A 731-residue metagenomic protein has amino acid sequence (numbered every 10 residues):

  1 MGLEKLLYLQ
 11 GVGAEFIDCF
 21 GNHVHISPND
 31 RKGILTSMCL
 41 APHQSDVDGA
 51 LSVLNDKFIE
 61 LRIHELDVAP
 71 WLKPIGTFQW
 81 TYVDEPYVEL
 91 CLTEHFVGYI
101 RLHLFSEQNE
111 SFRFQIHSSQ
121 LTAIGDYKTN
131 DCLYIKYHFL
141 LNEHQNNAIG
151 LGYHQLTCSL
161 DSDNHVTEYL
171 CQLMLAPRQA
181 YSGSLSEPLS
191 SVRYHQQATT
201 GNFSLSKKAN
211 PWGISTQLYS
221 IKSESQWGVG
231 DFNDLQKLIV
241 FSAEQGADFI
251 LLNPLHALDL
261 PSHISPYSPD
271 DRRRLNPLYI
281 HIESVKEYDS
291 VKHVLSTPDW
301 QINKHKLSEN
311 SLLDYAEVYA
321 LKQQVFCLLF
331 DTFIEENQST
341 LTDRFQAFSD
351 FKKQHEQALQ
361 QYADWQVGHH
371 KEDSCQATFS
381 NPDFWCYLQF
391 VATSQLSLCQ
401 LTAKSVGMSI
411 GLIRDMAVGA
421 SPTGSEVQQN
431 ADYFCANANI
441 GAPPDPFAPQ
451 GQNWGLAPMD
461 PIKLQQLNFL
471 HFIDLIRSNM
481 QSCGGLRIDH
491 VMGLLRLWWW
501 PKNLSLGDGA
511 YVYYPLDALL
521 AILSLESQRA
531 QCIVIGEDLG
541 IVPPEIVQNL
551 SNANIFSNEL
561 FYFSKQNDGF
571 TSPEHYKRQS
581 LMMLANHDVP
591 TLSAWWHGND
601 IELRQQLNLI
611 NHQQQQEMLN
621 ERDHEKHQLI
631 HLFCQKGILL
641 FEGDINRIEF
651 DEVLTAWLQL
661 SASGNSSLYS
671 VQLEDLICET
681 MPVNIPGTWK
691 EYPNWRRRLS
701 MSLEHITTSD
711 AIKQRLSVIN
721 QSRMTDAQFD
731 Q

Functional and structural regions predicted by a protein language model:
M1-P42: Basic helix-extension-helix modules of the SAP/HeH family
I17, I100, G183-S184, E224 (+4 more regions): Short helix/loop capping segments that flank catalytic or ligand/cofactor-binding pockets
T36-S45, G49-Y99, F105-N109, Q120 (+2 more regions): Acidic/aromatic-lined carbohydrate-recognition and catalytic surfaces of CAZymes acting on diverse glycans
T93-H95, P261-T393, G419-L668, E674-D675 (+2 more regions): Alpha-amylase-like alpha-glycosidases and glucanotransferases acting on alpha-linked glucans and related
Y153-Q155, L170-Q172, P211-G213, I239-F241 (+7 more regions): Beta-sheet entry/capping signal
D161-N164: Short, solvent-exposed loop/turn segments at the edges of extracellular beta-sandwich modules
T167-P177: Edge beta-strands of extracellular beta-sandwich domains
E679-D730: Structured C-terminal cap/extension of enzyme domains
